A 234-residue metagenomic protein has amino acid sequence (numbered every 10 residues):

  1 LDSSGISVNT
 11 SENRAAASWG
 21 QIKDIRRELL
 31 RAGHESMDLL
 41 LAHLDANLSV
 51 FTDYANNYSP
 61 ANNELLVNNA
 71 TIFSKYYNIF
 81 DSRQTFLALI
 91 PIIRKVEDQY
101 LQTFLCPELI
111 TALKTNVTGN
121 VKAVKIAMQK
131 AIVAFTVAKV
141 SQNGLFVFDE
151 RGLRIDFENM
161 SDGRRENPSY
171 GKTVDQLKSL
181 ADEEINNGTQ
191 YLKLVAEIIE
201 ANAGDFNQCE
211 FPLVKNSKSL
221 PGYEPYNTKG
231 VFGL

Functional and structural regions predicted by a protein language model:
L1-V133, K139-L234: Conserved short "hinge" loops at termini or chain/domain junctions
